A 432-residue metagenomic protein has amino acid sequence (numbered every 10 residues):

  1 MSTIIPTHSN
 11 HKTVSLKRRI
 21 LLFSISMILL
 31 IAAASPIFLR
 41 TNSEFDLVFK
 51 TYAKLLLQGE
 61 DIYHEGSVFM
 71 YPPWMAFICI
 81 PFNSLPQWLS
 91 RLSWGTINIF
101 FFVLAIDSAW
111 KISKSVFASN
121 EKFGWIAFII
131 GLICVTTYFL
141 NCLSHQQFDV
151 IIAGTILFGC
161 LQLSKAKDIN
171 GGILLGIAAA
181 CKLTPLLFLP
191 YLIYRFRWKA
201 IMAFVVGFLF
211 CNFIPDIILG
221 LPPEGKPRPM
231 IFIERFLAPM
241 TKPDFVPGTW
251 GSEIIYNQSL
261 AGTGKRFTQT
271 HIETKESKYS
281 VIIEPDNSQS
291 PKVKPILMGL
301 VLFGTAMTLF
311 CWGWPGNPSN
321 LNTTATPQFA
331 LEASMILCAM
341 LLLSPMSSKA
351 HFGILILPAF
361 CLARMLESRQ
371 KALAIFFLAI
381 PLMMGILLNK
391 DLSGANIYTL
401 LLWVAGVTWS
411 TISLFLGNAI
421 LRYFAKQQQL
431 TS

Functional and structural regions predicted by a protein language model:
S2-N170, W198-A330, I336, L341-L342 (+2 more regions): Primarily membrane-embedded glycan-assembly and transfer machineries that use lipid-linked glycans
S67-F82, A179-P185, W250-R266, I356-R364 (+1 more regions): Juxtamembrane/interfacial segments around transmembrane helices
I169-L192, I336-L343: Membrane-interface alpha helices of multi-pass inner-membrane proteins
G176, A203-F210, A333-C338, L357 (+1 more regions): Central hydrophobic cores of alpha-helical transmembrane segments in multi-pass integral membrane proteins
F329, S344, K349-G353, L387-S393: Membrane-proximal extracellular juxtamembrane segment immediately upstream of a following transmembrane helix
S348-A363, G406: Hydrophobic/aromatic-rich transmembrane helices and adjacent perimembrane loops
C361-S432: Aromatic-enriched
